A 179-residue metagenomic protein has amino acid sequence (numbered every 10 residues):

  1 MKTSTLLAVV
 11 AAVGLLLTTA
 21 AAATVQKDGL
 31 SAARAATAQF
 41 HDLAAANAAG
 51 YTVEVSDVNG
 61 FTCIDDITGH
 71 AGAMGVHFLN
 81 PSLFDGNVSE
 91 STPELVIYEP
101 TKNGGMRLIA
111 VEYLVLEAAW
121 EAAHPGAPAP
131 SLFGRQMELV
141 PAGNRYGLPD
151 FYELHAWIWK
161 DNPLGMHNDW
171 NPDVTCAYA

Functional and structural regions predicted by a protein language model:
M1-L6: Positively charged n-region of N-terminal signal peptides that target proteins for export
A8-T18: Bacterial N-terminal signal peptides
A23-A179: Primary mode marks residue(s) on the alpha4-beta5-alpha5 output face of response regulator receiver
